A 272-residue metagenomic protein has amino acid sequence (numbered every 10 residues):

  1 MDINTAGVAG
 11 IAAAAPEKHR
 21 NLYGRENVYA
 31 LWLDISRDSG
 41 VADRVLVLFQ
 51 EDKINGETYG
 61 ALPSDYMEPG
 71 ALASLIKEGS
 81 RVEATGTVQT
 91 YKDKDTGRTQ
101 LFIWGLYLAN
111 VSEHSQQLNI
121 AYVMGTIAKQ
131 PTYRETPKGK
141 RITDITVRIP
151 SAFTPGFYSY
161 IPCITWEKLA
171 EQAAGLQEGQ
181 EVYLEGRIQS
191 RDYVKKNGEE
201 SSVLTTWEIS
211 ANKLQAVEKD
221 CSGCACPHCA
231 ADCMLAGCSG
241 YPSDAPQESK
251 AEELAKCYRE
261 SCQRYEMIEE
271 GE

Functional and structural regions predicted by a protein language model:
M1-G237, S243-E248, E252, K256-E272: Single-stranded nucleic acid-binding surfaces, predominantly the OB-fold ssDNA-binding core
